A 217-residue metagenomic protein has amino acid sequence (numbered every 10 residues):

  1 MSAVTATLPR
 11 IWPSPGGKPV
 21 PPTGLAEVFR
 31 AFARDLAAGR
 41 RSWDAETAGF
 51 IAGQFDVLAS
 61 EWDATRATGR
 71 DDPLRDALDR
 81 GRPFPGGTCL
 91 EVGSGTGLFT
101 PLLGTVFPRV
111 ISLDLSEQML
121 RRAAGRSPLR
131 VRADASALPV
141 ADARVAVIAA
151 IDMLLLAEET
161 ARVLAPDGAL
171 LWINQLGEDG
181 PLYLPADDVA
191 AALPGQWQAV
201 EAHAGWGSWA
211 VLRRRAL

Functional and structural regions predicted by a protein language model:
T7-F84: Conserved class I S-adenosyl-L-methionine
G86-G95: Conserved class I S-adenosyl-L-methionine
G95-A137: Class I SAM-dependent methyltransferase SAM/SAH-binding core
S136-I148: A short acidic, Gly/Pro-enriched loop at the edge of an enzyme's catalytic core that lines a small-molecule cofactor
A146-E158: A short SAM/SAH-binding and catalytic strip from SAM-dependent methyltransferases
A157-A169: A short glycine-rich, Lys/Arg-flanked "PGG" loop and its adjoining helix->strand segment in the class I
L171-A192: Conserved class I S-adenosyl-L-methionine
E201-L217: Core SAM-dependent methyltransferase catalytic element
